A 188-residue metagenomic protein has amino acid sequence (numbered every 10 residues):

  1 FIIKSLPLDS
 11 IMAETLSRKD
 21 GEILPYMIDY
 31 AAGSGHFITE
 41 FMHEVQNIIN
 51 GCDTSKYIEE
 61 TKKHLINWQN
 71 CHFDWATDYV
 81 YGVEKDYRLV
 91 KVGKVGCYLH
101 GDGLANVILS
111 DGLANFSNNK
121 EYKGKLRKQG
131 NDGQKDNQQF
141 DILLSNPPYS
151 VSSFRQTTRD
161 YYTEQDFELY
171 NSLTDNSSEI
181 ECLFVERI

Functional and structural regions predicted by a protein language model:
I2, L6, V185-I188: Generic hydrophobic alpha-helical segments
I3-R127, Q138, I142, S150 (+1 more regions): Conserved S-adenosyl-L-methionine
V83-Y87, L173-I188: Conserved Class I SAM-dependent methyltransferase catalytic core
S117, E121-G133, S178-R187: A Trp-anchored, charged/polar loop motif used as the substrate-binding/catalytic surface of acyl/ester-handling
L126-N131, S153-S177: A mobile, often basic/glycine-rich helix-loop segment that functions as the active-site lid/recognition loop
S145: Redox-cofactor binding/interface segments in oxidoreductases and associated redox assembly factors
